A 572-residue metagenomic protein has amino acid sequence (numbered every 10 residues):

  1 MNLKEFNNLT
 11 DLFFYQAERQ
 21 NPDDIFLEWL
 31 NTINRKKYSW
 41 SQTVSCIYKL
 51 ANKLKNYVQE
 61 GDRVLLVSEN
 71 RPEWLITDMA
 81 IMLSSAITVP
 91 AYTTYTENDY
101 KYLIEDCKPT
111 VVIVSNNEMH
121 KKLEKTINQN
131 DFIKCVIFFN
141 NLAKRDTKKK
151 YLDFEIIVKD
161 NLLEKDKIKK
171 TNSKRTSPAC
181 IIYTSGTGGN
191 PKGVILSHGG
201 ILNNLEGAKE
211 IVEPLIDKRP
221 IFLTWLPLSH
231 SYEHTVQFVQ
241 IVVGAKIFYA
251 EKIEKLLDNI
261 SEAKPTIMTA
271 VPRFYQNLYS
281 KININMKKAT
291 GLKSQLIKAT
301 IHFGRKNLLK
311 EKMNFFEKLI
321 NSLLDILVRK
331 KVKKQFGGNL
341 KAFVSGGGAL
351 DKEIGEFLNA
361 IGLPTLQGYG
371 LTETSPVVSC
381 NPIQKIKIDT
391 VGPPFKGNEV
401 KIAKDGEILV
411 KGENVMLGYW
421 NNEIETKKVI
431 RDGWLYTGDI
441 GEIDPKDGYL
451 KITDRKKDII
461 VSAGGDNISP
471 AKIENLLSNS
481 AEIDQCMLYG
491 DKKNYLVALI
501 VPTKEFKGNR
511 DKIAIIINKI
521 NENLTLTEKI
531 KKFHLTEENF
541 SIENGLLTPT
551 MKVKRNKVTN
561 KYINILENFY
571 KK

Functional and structural regions predicted by a protein language model:
D23-I25, N161-Y183, N190, L215-I221: Conserved pre-ATP/AMP-binding loop-to-beta segment of ANL
F26-V58, D62-L75, M79, T96-K101 (+1 more regions): Conserved AMP-binding/adenylate-forming core of the ANL superfamily
K37-S41, A179-L205: Conserved AMP-binding A3 loop
L83-I156, K504: Structural core segment of the AMP-binding/adenylate-forming
V112-V114, I402, G412, L417-G418 (+3 more regions): AMP-binding/adenylate-forming catalytic core of the ANL superfamily
H120-R175, I282-R329: ANL superfamily adenylate-forming
L202-I221, L228-R329, N339: Conserved AMP-binding/adenylation subdomain of ANL enzymes
M268, L324-L450, K456-I459, I473-E474 (+1 more regions): Conserved AMP-binding/adenylate-forming
